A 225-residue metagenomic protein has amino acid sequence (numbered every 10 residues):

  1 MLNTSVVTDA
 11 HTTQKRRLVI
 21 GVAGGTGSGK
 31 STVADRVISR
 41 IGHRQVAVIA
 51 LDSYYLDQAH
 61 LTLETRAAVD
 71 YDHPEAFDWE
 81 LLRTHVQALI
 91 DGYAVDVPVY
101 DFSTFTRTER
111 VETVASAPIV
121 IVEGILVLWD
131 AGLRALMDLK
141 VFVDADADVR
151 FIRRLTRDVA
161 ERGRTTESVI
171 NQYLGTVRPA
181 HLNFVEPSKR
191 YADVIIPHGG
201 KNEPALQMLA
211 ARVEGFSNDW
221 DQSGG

Functional and structural regions predicted by a protein language model:
M1-T12, A115-S116, T156-V159, R178-G225: NTP-dependent small-molecule kinase module
G25: P-loop (Walker A) phosphate-binding loop of NTP-binding proteins
K30: Conserved lysine of the Walker
V33: Hydrophobic positions on the alpha1 helix immediately C-terminal to the Walker A/P-loop
R44-V48, L56-T104: Conserved nucleotide-sensing/catalytic segment adjacent to the nucleotide-binding pocket in NTP-handling enzymes
H85-V120, V127-L128, W220: Phosphate-binding/switch loop-helix module in NTP-utilizing enzymes
T108-R162: ATP-dependent NMP and nucleoside kinases share a basic, alpha-helical "lid"
